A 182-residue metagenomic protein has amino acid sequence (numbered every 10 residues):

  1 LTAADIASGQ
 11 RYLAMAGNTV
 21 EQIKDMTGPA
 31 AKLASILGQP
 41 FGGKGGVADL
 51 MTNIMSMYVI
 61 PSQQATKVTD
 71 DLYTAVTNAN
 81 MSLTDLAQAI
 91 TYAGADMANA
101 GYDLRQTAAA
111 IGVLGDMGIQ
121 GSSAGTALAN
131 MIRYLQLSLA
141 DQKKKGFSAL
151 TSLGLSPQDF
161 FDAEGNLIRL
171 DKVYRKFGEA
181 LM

Functional and structural regions predicted by a protein language model:
L1-K67, T74-L86, M97-R105, M117-G125 (+3 more regions): A short, structural motif
A30, L72, Y174-F177: Amphipathic alpha-helical coiled-coil/leucine-zipper-like oligomerization segments
Q106-A110: Extended, hydrophobic alpha-helical segments in both membrane/secreted and soluble proteins
L128: Conserved catalytic-loop aspartate of Hanks-type protein kinases
F147-S152: Active-site substrate-binding loop specific to GH73 endo-beta-N-acetylglucosaminidase modules in bacterial autolysins
E164-G165, R169-K172, K176: Soluble extramembrane regions of membrane proteins in the secretory/endomembrane system
